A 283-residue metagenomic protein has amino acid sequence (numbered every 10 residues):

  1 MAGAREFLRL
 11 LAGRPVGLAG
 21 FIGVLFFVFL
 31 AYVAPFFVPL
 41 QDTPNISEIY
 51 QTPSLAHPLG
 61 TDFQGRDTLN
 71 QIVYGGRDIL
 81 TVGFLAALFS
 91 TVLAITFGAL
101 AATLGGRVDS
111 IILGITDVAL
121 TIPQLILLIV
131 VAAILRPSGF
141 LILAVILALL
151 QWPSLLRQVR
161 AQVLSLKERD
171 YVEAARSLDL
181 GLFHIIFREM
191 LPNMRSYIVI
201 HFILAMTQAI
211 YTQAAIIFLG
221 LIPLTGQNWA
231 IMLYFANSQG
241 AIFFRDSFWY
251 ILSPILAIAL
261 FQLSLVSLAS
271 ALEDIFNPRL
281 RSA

Functional and structural regions predicted by a protein language model:
M1-D42, I112-I115, M194-R195: N-terminal signal-anchor/first transmembrane alpha helix
A4-G13, D42-A87, Y234-L252: Periplasmic/extracellular loop-to-transmembrane helix junction in inner-membrane transport proteins
F21, T68-T103, F261: Transmembrane alpha-helix signature in integral membrane proteins
P58, D62, T68, F89 (+2 more regions): Generic hydrophobic transmembrane alpha-helix motif, especially the helices
R77-L93, F183-I216, L265: Transmembrane alpha-helices
A133-I134, V163, T212-S253, A257: Glycine-rich helix-loop "coupling/hinge" segments at transmembrane-helix boundaries in multipass transporters
G139, L149-L150, S196, F202-L204 (+1 more regions): C-terminal transmembrane helix and the adjacent membrane-cytosol boundary/short C-terminal tail of inner/organellar
